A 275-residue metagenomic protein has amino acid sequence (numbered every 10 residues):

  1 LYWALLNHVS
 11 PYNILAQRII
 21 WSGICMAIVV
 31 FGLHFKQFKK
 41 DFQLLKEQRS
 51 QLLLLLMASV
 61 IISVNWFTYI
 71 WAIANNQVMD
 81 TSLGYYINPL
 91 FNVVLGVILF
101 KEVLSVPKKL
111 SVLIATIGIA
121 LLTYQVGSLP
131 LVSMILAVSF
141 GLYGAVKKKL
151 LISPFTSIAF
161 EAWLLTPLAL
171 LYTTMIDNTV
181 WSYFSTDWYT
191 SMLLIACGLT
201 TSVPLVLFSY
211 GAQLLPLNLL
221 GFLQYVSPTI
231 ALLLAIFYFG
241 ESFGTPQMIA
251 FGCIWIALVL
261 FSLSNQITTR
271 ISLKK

Functional and structural regions predicted by a protein language model:
L1-A16, I117-K149, L273-K275: Glycine-/small-residue-enriched transmembrane alpha-helix faces in small-molecule transporters and effluxers
Y2-Y12, K40-Q43, W71-Q77, I119-A120 (+3 more regions): Membrane-interface helix termini and inter-helical loops of multi-pass transporters
L6, I14, A72-I73, I98-F100 (+5 more regions): Hydrophobic/aromatic residues within transmembrane alpha-helices of multi-pass small-molecule transporters
I19, Y225-K275: C-terminal-most transmembrane helix of multi-pass membrane proteins
I24-M57, V106, I158, W163-L194 (+2 more regions): Membrane-interface interhelical linkers
W71, N88-P107, T229-M248: C-terminal transmembrane-helix exit sites in multi-pass transporters
L83-I87, P154-L164, S202-F237: Helix-helix packing/entry segments at the starts of transmembrane helices
P107-T123, L136, Q247-N265: Hydrophobic transmembrane alpha-helices of multi-pass small-molecule transport proteins
